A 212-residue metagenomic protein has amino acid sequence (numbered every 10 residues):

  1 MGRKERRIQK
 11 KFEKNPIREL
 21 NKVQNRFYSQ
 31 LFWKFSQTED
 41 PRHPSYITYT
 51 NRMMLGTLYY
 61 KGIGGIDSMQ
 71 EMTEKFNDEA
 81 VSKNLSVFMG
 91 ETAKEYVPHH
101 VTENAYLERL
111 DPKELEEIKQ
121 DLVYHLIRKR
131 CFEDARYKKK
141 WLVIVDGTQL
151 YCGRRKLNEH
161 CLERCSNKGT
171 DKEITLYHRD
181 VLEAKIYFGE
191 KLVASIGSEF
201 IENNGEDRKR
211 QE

Functional and structural regions predicted by a protein language model:
M1-Q9: Arg/Lys-rich, glycine/proline-spaced intrinsically disordered segments in nuclear chromatin/transcription regulators
G2-R3, K14-P98: Gly/serine-rich nucleotide phosphate-binding loop at the start of the catalytic core of nucleotide/ADP-ribose-handling
Y96, E173-Y177, D207-Q211: Short capping loops/turns at secondary-structure boundaries
H99-E103: Short coil turns linking two alpha-helices in DNA-binding domains
N104-G189: Active-site-proximal, Lys/Arg-enriched surface segment that forms a nucleic-acid-binding/basic interface patch
K138-K139, G197-E199: Short, surface-exposed recognition loops or helix-turn segments adjacent to catalytic cores
V143, A194-I196: Hydrophobic/aromatic beta-strand patches that form the interior of the parallel beta-sheet core in alpha/beta enzyme
S198-E212: Single, function-defining residue in the core of a domain
